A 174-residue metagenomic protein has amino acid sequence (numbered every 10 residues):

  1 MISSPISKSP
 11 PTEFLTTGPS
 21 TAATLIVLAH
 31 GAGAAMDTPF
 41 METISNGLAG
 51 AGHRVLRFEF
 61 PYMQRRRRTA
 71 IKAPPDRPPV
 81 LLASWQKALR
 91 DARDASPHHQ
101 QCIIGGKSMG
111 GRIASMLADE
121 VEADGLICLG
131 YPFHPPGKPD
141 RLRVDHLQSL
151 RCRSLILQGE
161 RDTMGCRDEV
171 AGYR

Functional and structural regions predicted by a protein language model:
P5-Q100: Serine-hydrolase catalytic machinery in alpha/beta-hydrolase-like enzymes
Q101-G106, L129: Short beta-strand immediately N-terminal to the catalytic nucleophile in serine-hydrolase-like folds
G106-G110, A114: Gly/Ala-rich beta-loop-alpha elbow adjacent to hydrolase catalytic centers
I113-L117, G137: Hydrolases whose catalytic domains are alpha/beta-hydrolase-1, hotdog thioesterase, or metallo-beta-lactamase-like
E122-G137: A conserved short beta-strand
D140-Q148: Charged helix-capping and loop-helix junction motifs
S149-L150, I156-Q158, D162: Short beta-strand/loop motif that positions the catalytic acidic residue of the alpha/beta-hydrolase fold
T163-E169: Conserved alpha/beta-hydrolase "acid-adjacent" motif
